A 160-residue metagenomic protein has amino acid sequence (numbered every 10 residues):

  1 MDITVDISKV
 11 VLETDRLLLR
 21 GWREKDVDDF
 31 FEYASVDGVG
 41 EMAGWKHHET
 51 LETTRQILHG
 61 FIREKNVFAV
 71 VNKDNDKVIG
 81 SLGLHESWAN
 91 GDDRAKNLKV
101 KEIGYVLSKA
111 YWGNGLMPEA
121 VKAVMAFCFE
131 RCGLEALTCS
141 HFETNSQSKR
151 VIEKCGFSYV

Functional and structural regions predicted by a protein language model:
M1-E41, V67, V71-V160: Acyl-donor (CoA/ACP) binding surface of acyl/acetyltransferases
G38-H59: Conserved GNAT-fold acetyl-CoA-binding loop/helix
L58-A69: A short helix-loop-beta-strand connector motif used in the catalytic cores of GNAT acetyltransferases and, in some
